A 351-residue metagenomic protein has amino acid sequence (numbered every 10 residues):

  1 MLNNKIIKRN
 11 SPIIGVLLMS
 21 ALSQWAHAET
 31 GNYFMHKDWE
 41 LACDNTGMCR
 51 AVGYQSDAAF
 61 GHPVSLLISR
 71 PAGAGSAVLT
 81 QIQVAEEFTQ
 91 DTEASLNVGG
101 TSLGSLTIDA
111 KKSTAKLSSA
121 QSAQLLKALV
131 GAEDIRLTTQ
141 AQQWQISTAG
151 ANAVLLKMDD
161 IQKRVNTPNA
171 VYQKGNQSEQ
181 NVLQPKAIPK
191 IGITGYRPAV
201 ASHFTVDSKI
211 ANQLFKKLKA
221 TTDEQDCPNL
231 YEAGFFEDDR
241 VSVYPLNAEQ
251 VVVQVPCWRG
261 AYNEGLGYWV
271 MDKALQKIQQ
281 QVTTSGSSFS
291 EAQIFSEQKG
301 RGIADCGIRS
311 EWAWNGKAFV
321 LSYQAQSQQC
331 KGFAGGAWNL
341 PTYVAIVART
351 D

Functional and structural regions predicted by a protein language model:
L2-I14: Bacterial N-terminal signal peptides that target proteins for export
I13-S23: Bacterial N-terminal signal peptides
H27-L230, R240-V243, N247-Q250, A261 (+2 more regions): A generic "folded-domain core" signal
Q225-G234, E264-V282: Central antiparallel beta-sheet cores of small beta-barrel/beta-sandwich binding domains
L246-P256, E291-Q298: Acidic/hydrophobic-patterned starts of short beta strands in beta-sheet-rich repeat architectures
A261-W269, A304-S310: Structural motif
Q279-D351: Short aromatic loop motif centered on NTY/YTY
